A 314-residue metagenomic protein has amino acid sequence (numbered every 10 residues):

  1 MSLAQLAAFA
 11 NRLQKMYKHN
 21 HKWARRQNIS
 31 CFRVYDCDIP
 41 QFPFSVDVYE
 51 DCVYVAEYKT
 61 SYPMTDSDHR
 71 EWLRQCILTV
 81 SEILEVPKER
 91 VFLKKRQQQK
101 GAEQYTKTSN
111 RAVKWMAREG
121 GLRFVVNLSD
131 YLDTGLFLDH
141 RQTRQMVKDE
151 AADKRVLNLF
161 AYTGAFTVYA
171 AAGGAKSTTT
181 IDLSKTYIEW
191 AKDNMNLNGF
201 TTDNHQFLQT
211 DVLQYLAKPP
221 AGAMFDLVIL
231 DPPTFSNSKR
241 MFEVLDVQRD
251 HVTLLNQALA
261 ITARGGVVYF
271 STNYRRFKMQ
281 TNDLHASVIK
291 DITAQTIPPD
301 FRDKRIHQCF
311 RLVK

Functional and structural regions predicted by a protein language model:
M1-Y54, K59: Non-catalytic accessory regions of SAM-dependent methyltransferases
S45-D47, E71-F137, Q145: Non-catalytic substrate-recognition/targeting regions of SAM-dependent transferases
D153-Y162: Conserved class I S-adenosyl-L-methionine
T163-A175: Conserved SAM-binding loop of SAM-dependent methyltransferases across substrates and taxa, primarily the Class I
S177-D182: Conserved SAM-binding motif I beta-strand of class I
L183-L227: S-adenosyl-L-methionine
Y187, Q209, D226-Q257: Mobile active-site "lid"/loop adjacent to the S-adenosyl-L-methionine
T253, G266-K314: C-terminal catalytic and target-recognition region of SAM-dependent MTase-like enzymes, primarily methyltransferases
